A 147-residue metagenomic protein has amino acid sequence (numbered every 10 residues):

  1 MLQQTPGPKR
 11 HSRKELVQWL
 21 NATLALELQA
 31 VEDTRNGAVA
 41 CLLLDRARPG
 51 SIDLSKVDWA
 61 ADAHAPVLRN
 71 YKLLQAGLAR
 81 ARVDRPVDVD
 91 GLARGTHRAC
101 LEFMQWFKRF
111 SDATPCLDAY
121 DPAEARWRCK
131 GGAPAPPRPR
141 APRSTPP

Functional and structural regions predicted by a protein language model:
M1-Y71, R80-D84, R94: Calponin-homology-like cytoskeleton-binding modules and closely related N-terminal microtubule-contacting segments
L2, D112-P147: Intrinsically disordered, low-complexity regulatory segments in eukaryotic proteins
L20, V67, F107, P136-A141: Intrinsically disordered, low-complexity sequence elements enriched in Ser/Thr/Gly/Pro
I52-D53, P86, C116-Y120: Short, solvent-exposed secondary-structure capping/transition elements
D62-Q75, C129-P136: Short, mixed-charge aromatic SLiMs
H64, D88-H97, A119-A123: Long amphipathic alpha-helical assembly cores
P66-V87, H97-A113: Elongated alpha-helical scaffolds
